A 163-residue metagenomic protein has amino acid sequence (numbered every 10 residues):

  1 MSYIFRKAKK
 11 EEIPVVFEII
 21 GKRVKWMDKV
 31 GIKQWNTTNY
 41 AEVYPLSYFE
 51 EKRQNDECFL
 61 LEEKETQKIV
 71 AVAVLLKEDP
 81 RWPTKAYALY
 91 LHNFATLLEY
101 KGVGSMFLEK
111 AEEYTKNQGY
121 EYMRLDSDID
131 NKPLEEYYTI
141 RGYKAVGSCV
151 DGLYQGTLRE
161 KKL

Functional and structural regions predicted by a protein language model:
M1-P14, E18: Conserved N-terminal entry element of GNAT/NAT acetyltransferase domains
K10, E18-V30, Q34-E99, L108-K110: Acetyl-CoA-dependent GNAT
K101-E113, E136-I140: Conserved acetyl-CoA-binding loop-helix of GNAT-fold acetyltransferases
T115-S127: Conserved GNAT acetyl-CoA-binding A-motif
L125-E135, D151-Y154: Conserved beta-strand-loop-alpha-helix junction that forms the acyl-donor binding cleft
Y138-S148: Conserved acetyl-CoA-binding loop of GNAT-fold acetyltransferases
Y154-L163: Terminal substrate-recognition subdomain of acyl/acetyltransferases
